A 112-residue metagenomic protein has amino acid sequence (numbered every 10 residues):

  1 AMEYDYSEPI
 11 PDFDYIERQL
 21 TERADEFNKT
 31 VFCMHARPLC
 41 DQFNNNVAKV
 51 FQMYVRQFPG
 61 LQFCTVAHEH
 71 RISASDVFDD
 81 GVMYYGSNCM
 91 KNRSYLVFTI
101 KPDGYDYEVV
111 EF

Functional and structural regions predicted by a protein language model:
M2-F78: His/acidic metal-ligating clusters that form di-metal
R71-F112: Binuclear metal-dependent phosphoesterase catalytic core
